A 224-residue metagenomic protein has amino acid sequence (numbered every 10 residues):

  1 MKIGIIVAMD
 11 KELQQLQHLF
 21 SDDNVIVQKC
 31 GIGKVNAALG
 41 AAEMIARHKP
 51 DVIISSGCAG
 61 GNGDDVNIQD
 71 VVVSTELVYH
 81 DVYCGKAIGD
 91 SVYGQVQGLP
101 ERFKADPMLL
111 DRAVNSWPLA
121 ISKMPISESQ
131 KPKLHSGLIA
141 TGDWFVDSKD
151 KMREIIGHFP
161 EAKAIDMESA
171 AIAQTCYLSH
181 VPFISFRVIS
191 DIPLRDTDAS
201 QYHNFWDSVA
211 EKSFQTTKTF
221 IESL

Functional and structural regions predicted by a protein language model:
M1-K49, Y79: N-terminal short beta-loop-beta anion/metal-coordinating cradle
Q14-Q17, D64-D65, V82-Y83, C176 (+1 more regions): Short glycine-/acidic-enriched loop or helix-start segments at secondary-structure transitions that form or flank
G40, M44, L110-S116, V209-F220: Short, well-ordered amphipathic alpha-helical segments that serve as non-catalytic structural scaffolds within diverse
D51-I54: Structural motif
G63-F159: Mid-sequence, gly/pro-rich, charge-dense loop/helix-turn segments that line enzyme active sites
G142-L194, D198: A C-terminal functional module that forms or caps the active site or interfaces directly with catalytic machinery
P193-L224: His/Asp/Glu-rich mid-to-C-terminal helical/loop segments that flank catalytic regions of hydrolases
